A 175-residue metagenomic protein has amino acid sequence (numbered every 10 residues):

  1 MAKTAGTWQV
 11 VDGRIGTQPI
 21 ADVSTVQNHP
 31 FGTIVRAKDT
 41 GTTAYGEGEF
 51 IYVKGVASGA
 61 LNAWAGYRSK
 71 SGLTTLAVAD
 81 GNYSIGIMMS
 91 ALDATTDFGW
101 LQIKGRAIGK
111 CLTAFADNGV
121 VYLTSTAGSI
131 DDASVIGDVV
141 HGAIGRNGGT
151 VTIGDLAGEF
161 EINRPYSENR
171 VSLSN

Functional and structural regions predicted by a protein language model:
A2-N175: Glycine-anchored, exposed beta-strand/edge motif detector
